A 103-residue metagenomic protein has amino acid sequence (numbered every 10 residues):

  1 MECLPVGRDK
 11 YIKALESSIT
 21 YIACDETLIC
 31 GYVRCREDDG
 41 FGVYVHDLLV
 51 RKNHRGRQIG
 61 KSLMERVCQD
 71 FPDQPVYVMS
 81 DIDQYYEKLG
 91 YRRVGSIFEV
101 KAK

Functional and structural regions predicted by a protein language model:
M1-V6, I97: Short amphipathic alpha-helix that is part of the acyltransferase structural core
Y11-I22, P75: A short helix-loop-beta-strand connector motif used in the catalytic cores of GNAT acetyltransferases and, in some
I19-V33: Conserved beta-hairpin
C35-V45, R55: A conserved beta-turn-beta hairpin within the catalytic core of GNAT-like acetyltransferases that forms part
L48-V50, I82: Hydrophobic adenine-recognition pocket in adenosine-nucleotide-binding enzymes
V50, R55-Q69: Conserved acetyl-CoA-binding loop-helix of GNAT-fold acetyltransferases
M64, Q69-D81: Conserved GNAT acetyl-CoA-binding A-motif
V78-K103: Conserved active-site alpha-helix within GNAT-family acetyltransferase domains
